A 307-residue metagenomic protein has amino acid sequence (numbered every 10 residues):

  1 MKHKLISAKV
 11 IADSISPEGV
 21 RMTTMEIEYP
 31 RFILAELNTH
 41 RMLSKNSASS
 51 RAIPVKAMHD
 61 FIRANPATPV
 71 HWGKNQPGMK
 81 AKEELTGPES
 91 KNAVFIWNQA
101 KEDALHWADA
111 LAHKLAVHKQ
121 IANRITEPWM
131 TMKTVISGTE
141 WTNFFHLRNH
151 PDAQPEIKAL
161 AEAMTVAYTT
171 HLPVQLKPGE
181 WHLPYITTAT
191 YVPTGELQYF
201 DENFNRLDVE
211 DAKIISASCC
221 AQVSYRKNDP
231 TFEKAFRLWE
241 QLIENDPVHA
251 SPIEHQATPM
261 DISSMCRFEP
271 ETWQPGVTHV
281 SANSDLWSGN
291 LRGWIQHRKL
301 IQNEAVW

Functional and structural regions predicted by a protein language model:
M1-W307: A conserved ligand/cofactor-binding region detector
